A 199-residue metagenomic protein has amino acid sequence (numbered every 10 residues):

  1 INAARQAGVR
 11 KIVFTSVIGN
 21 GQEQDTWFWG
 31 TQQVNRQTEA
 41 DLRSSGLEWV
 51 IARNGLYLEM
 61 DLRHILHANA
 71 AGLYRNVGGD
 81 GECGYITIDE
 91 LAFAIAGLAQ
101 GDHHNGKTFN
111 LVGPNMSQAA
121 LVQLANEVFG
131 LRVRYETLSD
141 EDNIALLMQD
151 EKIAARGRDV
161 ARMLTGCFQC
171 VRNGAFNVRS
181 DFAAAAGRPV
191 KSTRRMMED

Functional and structural regions predicted by a protein language model:
N2-K11, V17-R134, L138, A145-M148 (+1 more regions): Oxidoreductase cofactor-interface core, primarily capturing Rossmann-like NAD(P)-dependent enzymes
S16-V17, G174: Short secondary-structure boundary segments
D140-D199: A hydrophobic C-terminal alpha-helical subdomain
